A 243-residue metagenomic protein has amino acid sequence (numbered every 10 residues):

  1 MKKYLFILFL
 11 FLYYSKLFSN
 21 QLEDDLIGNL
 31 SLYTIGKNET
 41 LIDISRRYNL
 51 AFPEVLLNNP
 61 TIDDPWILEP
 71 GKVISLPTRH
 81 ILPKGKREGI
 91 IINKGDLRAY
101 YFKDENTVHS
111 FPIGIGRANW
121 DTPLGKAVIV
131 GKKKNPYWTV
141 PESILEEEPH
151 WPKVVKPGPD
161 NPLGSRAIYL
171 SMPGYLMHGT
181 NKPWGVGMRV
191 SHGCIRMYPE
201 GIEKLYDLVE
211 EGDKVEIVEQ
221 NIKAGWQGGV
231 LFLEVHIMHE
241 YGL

Functional and structural regions predicted by a protein language model:
Y4-L12: Sec-dependent N-terminal signal peptides
S15-S19: Sec/Tat signal peptide C-region and signal peptidase I cleavage site
N20-I27, F52-G89, K214-V215: Extracellular LysM carbohydrate-binding repeats and other cell-envelope/extracellular binding modules
N20-N49: Primarily a LysM-type cell-wall glycan-binding module
H80-P183, D207, V235-H236: Gly/Pro-biased beta-strand-loop elements
S191-Y206: Short beta-strand-centered segments at strand-helix junctions
Q220-L243: Low-complexity, Gly/Ser/Thr/Pro-rich intrinsically disordered linker/tail segments
